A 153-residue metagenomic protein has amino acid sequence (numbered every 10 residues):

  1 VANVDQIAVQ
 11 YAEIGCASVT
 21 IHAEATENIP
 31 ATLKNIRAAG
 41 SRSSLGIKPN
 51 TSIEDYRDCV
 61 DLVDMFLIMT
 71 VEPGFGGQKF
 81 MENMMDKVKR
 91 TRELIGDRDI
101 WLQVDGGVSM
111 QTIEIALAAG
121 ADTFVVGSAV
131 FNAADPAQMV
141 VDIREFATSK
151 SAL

Functional and structural regions predicted by a protein language model:
V1-V4: Short, charge-patterned binding micro-sites
Q6-Q10, C16-W101: Conserved anion-binding
Y11, F66, T91, D105 (+3 more regions): Conserved, mostly hydrophobic/aromatic
I14-C16, A119-A121: As written
I36, L117, F131-L153: C-terminal helical cap(s) of enzyme catalytic domains, especially alpha/beta-barrels
E72-G74, G107-M110, F131: Short Gly/Pro-enriched loop/turn and capping motifs at secondary-structure junctions
G107-A119: Acidic, divalent-metal-coordinating active-site segment for phosphoryl/phosphodiester hydrolysis, typified by short
A121-V126, F131-N132: Acidic, Mg2+-coordinating phosphoryl-transfer loop and its flanking beta/alpha structural elements, shared across
